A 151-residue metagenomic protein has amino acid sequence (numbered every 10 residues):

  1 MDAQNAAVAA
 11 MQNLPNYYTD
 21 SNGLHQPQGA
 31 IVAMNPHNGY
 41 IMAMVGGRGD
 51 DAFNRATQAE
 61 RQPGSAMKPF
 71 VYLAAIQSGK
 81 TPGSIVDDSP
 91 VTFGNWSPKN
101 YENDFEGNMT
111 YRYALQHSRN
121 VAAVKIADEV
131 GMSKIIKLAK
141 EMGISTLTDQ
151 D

Functional and structural regions predicted by a protein language model:
D2-N35, Y113-L115, D128: Beta-lactamase-like hydrolase cores
A7, N38-G39, E60-V86, A114: Active-site SXXK
A9-Y18, M44, R48, A56 (+7 more regions): Structured segments of extracytoplasmic/periplasmic soluble domains in secreted or envelope-associated proteins
P15-G23, G29, A59-R61, A74 (+3 more regions): Mature, Sec-exported extracytoplasmic domains of Gram-positive
G23-G49, M142: A short, well-structured edge-of-sheet supersecondary motif
D50-Q62: A short, polar/charged loop-to-alpha-helix boundary motif
K80-I136: Conserved catalytic neighborhood of penicillin-recognizing serine enzymes
T146-D151: Active-site-proximal helix/loop microenvironment of the serine DD-peptidase/beta-lactamase transpeptidase fold
